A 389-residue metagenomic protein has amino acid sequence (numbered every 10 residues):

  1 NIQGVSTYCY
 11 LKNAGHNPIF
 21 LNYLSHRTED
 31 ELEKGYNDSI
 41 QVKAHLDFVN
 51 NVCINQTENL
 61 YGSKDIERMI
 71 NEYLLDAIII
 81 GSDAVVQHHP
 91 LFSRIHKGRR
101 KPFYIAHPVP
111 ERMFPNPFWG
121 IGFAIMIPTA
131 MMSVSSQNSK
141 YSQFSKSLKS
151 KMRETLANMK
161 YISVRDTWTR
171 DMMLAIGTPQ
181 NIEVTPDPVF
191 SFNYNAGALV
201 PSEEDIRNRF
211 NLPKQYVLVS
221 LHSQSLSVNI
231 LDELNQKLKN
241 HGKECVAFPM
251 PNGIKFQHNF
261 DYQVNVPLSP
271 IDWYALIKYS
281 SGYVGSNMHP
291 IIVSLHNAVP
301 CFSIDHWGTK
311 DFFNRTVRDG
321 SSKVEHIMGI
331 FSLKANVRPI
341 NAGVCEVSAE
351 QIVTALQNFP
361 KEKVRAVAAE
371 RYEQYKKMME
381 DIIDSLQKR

Functional and structural regions predicted by a protein language model:
N1-R389: Active-site anion-handling motifs in enzyme catalytic cores
